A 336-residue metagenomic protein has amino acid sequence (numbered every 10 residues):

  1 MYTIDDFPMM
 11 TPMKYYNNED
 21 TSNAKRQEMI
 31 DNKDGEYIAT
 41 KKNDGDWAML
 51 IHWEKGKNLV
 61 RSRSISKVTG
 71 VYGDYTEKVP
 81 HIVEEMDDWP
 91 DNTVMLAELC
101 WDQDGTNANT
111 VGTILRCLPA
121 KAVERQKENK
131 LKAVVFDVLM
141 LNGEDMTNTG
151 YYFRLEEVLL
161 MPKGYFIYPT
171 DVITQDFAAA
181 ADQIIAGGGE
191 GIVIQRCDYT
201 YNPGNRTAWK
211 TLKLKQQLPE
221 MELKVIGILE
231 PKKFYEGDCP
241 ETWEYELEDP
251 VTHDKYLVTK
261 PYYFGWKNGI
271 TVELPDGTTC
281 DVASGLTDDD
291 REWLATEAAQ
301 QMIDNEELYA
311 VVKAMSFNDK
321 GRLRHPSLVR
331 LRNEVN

Functional and structural regions predicted by a protein language model:
Y2-I65, G164-R322, P326-V335: Nucleic-acid 5′ end/cap handling module spanning
E28-K163, E334-N336: Covalent nucleotidyltransferase
